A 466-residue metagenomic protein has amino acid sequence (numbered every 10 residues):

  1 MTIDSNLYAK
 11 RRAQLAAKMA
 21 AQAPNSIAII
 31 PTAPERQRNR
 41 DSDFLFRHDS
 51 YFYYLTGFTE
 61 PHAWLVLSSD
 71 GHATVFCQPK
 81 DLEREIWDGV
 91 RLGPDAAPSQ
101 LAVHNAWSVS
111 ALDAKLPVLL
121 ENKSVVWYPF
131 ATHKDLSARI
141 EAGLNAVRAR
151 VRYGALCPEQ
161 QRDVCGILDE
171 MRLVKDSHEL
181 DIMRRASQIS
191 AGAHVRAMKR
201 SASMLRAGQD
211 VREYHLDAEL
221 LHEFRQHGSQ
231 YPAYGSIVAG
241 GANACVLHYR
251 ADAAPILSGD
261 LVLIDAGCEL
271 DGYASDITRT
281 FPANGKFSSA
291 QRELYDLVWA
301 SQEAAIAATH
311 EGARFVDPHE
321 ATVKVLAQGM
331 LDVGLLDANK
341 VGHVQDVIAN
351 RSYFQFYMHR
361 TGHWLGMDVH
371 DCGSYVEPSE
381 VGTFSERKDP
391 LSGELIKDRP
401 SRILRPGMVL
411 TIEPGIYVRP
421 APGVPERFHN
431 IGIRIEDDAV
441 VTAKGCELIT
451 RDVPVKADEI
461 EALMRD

Functional and structural regions predicted by a protein language model:
M1-D466: Active-site neighborhoods and metal-handling regions in enzymes and metal-associated proteins
